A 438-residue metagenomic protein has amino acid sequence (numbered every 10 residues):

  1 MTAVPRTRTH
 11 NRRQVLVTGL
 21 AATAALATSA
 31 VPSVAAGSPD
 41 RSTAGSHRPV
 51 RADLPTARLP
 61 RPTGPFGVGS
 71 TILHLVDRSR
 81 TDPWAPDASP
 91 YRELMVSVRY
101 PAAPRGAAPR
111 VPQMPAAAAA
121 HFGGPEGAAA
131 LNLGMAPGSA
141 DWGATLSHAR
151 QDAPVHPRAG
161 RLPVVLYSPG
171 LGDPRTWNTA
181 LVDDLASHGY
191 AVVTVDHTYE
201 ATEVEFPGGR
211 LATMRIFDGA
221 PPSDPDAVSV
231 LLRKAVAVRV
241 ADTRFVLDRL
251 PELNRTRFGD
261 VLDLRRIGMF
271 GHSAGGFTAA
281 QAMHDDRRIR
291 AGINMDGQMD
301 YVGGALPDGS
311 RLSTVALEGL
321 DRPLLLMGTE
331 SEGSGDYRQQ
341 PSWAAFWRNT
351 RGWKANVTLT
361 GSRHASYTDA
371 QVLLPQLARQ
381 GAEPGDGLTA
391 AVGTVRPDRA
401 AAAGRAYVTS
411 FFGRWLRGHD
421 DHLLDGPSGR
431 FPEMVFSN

Functional and structural regions predicted by a protein language model:
M1-H10, A21-T28: N-terminal secretory signal peptides
N11-L16: N-terminal export leaders
G45-V165, G387-P397: Domain-level recognition of soluble alpha/beta enzyme cores, biased toward histidine phosphatases/phosphomutases
R48-P49, P55-P60, P65-G69, A103 (+1 more regions): Alpha/beta-hydrolase-fold serine-hydrolase catalytic core, especially in secreted/extracellular enzymes
P154-L162, Y167, L171-E205, Y301 (+1 more regions): Short substrate-entry loop that stabilizes the transition state in hydrolases
R210-V261: Alpha/beta-hydrolase active-site loop
V246-G309: Primarily recognizes the serine-hydrolase "nucleophile elbow" in alpha/beta-hydrolase and SGNH/GDSL folds
A291-H364: The feature captures the conserved acid-bearing segment of alpha/beta-hydrolase catalytic domains
